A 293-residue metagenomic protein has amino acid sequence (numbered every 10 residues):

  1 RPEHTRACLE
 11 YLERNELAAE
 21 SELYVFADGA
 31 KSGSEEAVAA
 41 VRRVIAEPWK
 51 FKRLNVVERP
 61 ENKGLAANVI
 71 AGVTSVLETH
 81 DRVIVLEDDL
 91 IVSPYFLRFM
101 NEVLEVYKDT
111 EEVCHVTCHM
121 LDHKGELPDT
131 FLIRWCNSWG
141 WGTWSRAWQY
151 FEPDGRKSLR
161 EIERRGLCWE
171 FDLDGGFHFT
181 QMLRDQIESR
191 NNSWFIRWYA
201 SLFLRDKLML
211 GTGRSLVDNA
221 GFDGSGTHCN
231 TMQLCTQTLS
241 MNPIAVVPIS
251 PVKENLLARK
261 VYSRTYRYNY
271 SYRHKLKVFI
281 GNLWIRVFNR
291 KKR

Functional and structural regions predicted by a protein language model:
R1-V85, L90-R293: An acidic/histidine-cluster motif and surrounding catalytic segment that typifies divalent-metal-assisted enzyme active
